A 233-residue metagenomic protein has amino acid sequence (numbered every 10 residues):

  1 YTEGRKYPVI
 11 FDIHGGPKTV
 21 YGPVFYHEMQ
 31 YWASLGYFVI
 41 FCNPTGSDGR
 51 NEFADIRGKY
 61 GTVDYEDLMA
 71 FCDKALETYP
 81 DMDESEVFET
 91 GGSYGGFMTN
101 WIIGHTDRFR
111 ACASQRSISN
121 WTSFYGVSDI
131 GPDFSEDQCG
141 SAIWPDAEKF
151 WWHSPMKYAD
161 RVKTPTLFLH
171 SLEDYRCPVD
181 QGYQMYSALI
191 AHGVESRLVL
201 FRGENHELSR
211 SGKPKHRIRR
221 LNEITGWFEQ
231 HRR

Functional and structural regions predicted by a protein language model:
Y1-R5, S154-M156: Short beta-strand-to-loop junctions in surface cap/lid or active-site-entrance loops
G4-G15: Short beta-strand element of the alpha/beta-hydrolase
P8-V9, F38, A111: Short, Asp-centered acidic motifs that coordinate Mg2+ and/or phosphate in catalytic or ligand-binding sites
H14-T19, S93: Active-site glycine-rich loops that stabilize anionic/oxyanionic intermediates across multiple enzyme folds
V20-P23, D180: Short N-terminal helix/helix-N-cap motif within the alpha/beta-hydrolase-1
P23-C42: Short amphipathic alpha-helix adjacent to the substrate-entry channel of hydrolases
C42-R233: Active-site-proximal cap/loop segments of hydrolase catalytic domains
